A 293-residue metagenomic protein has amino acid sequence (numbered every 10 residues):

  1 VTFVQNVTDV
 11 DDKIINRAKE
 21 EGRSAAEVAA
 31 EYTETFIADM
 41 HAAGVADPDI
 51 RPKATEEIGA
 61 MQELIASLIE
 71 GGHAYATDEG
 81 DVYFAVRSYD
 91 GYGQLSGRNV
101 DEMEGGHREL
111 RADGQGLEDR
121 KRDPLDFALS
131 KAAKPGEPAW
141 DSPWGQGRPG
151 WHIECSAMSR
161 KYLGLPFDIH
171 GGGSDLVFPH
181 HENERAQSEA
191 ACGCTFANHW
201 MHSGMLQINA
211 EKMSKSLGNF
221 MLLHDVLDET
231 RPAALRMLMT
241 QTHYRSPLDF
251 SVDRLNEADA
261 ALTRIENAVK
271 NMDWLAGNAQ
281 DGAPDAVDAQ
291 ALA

Functional and structural regions predicted by a protein language model:
V1, A38, G59-L275: Alpha-helical recognition segments enriched in aromatics with Gly/Pro capping that present substrate-recognition
V1-G44: N-terminal, positively charged nucleic-acid-binding surface of large information/translation enzymes
F3-D11, K53-T55, D175-V177: Short, solvent-exposed turn/loop segments enriched in Gly/Ser/Thr/Pro and often Arg
A25-A29, E57, R254: Residue-level preference for long, well-ordered alpha-helices that form the structural scaffold of enzyme catalytic
Y32-T33, L262, A291-A293: Short amphipathic alpha-helical coiled-coil/interface segments
H41-A54: Divalent metal-dependent hydrolysis catalytic cores, especially in the metallo-beta-lactamase
A276-G282: Conserved nucleotidyltransferase catalytic core and NTase-mimicking acidic/glycine-rich helix/loop elements in nucleic
A283-A293: Short, intrinsically disordered, charge-balanced linker/junction segments flanking boundaries in proteins
